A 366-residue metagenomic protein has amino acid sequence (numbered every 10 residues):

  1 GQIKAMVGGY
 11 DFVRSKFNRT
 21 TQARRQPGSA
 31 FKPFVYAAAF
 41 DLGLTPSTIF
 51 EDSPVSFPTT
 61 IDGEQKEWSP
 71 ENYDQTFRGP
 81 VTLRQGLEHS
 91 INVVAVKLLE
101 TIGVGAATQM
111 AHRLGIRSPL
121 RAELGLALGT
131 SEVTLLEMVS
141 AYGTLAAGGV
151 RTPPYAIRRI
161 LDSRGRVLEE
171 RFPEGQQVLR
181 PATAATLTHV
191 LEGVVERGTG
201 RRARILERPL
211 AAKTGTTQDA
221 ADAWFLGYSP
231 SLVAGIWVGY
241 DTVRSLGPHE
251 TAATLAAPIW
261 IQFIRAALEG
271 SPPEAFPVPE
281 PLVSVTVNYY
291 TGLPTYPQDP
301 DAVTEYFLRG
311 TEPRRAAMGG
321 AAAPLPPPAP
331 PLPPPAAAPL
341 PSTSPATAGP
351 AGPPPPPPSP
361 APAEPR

Functional and structural regions predicted by a protein language model:
I3-M6, D11-F17, F31, Q85 (+3 more regions): A penicillin-recognizing enzyme superfamily signal
V13-F34, P46-S53, G125: Short active-site loop at a secondary-structure junction that contains or immediately precedes the catalytic residue(s)
A38-G43: Alpha-helix C-terminal capping segments
L44-A107, R151, S163-G193, H249: Conserved catalytic neighborhood of penicillin-recognizing serine enzymes
P46, S118-L120, T152, Q218: Residue-level detector of short coil/turn "hinge" positions at structural boundaries
E64-P70, I102-S140, P154-A156: Mid-domain, small-residue-enriched loop/turn segments at the edges of structured enzyme/sensor domains
K97, L128, A212-T214: Thr-Gly-centered strand-to-loop micro-motif
Y296-R366: Compositionally biased, proline/threonine/alanine/serine-rich low-complexity intrinsically disordered stretches
